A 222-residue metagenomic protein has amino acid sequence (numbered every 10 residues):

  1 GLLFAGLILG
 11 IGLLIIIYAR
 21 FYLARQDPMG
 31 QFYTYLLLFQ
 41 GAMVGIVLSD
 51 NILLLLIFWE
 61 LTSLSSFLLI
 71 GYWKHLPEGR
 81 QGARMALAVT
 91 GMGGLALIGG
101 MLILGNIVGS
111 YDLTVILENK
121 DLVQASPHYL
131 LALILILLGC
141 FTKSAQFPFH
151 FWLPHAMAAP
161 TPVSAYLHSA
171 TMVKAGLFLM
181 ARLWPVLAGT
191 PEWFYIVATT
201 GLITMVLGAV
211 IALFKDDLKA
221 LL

Functional and structural regions predicted by a protein language model:
G1-L222: ...captures the hydrophobic TM-helix bundle architecture rather than a specific catalytic motif, and can also fire on
